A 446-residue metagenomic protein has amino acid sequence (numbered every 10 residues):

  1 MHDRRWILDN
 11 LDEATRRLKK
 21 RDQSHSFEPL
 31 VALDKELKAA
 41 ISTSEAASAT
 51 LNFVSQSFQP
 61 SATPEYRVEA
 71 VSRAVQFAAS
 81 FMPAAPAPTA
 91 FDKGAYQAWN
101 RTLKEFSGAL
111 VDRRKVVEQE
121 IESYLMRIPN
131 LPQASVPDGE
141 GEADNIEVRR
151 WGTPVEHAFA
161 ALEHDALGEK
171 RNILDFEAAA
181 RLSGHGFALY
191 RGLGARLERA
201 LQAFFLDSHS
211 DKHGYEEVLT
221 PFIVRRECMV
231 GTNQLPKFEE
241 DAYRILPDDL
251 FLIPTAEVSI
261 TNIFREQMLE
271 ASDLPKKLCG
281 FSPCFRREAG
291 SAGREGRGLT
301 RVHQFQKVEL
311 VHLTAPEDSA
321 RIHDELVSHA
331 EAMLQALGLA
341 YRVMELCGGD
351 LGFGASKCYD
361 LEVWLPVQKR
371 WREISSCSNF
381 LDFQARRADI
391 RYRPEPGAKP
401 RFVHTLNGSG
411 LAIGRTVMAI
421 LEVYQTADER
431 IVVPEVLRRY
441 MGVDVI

Functional and structural regions predicted by a protein language model:
M1-P154: N-terminal alpha-helical targeting/anchoring segments
A39, V148-I446: TRNA-recognition modules of translation machinery and tRNA-sensing kinases, especially anticodon-binding
